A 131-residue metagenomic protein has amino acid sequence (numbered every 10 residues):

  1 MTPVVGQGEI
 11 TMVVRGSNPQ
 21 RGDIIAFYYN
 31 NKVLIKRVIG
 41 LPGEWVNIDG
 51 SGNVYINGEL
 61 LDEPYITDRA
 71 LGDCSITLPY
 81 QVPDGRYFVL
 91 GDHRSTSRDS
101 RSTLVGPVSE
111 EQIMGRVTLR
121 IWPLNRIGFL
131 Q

Functional and structural regions predicted by a protein language model:
T2-Q131: Soluble "head" domains of membrane/secretory-pathway proteins
